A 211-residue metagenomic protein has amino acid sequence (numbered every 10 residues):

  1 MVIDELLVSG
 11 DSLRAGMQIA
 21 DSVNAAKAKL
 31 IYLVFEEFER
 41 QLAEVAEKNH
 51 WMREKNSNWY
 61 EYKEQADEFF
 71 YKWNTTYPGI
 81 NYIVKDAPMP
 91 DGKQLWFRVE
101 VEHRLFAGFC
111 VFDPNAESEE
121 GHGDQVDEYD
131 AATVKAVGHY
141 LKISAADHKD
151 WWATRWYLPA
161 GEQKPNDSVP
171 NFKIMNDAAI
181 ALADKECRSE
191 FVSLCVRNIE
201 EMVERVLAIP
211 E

Functional and structural regions predicted by a protein language model:
V2-S57, A179-L182, E186-S189, S193 (+2 more regions): Accessory terminal regions of nucleic-acid processing enzymes
G16-F172: Polyanion-binding interface signature
A146-P210: Mid-to-C-terminal oligomerization/interaction "stalk" domains of large proteins
